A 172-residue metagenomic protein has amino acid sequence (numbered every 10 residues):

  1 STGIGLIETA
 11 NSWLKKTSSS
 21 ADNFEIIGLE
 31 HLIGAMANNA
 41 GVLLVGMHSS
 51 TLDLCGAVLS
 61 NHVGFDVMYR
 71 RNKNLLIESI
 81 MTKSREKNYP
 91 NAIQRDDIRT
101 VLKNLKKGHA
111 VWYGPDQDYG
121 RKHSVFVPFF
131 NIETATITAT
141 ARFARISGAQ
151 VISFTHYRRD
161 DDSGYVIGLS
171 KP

Functional and structural regions predicted by a protein language model:
S1-L43, E78-Y89, R159, I167: Membrane-anchoring hydrophobic helices of lipid-metabolizing enzymes
G5, N38-D96, R121-F130, R158 (+1 more regions): Catalytic core of membrane glycerolipid acyltransferases/transacylases, capturing the structured, soluble-facing
I27, D96-D97, A135-A139: Short, conserved clusters of charged catalytic residues that mark active-site and nucleotide-handling motifs
G28, G46, P115, K171: Pocket-edge structural micro-motifs
H31, D96-V101: Short acidic active-site motifs
A40-G46, H109-Y113, A149: Generic beta-sheet signal
K73, A110, Q117, R121-P172: A cross-family acyltransferase "interaction/gating" segment
T100-K106, R145: Short acidic alpha-helix that forms the nucleotide-activated donor recognition element in Leloir-type transferases
